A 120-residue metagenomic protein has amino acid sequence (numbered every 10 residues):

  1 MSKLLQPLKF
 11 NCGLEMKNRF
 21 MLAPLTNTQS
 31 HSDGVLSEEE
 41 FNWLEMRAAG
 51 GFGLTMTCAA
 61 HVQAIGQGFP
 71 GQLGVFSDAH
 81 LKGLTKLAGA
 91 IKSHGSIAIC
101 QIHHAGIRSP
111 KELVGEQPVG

Functional and structural regions predicted by a protein language model:
M1-G120: Flavin-dependent oxidoreductase catalytic cores
